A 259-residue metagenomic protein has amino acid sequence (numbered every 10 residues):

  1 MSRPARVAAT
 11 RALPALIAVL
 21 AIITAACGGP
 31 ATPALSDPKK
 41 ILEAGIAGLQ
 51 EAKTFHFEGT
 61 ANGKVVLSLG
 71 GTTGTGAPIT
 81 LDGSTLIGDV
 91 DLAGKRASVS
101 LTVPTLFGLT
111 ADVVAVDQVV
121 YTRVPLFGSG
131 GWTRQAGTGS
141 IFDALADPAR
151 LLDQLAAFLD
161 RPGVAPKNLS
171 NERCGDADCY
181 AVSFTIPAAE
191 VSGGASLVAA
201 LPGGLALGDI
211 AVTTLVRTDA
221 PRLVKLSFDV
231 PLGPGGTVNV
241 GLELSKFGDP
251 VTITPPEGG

Functional and structural regions predicted by a protein language model:
M1-A25: Sec-dependent bacterial lipoprotein signal peptides
C27-G259: Subset-of-secretome marker
